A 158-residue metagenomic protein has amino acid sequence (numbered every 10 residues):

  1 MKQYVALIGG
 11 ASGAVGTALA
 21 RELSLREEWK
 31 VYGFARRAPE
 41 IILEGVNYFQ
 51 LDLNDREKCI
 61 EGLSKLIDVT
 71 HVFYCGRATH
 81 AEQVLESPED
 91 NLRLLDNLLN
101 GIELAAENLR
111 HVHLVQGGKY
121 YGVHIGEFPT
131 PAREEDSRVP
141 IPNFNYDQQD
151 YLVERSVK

Functional and structural regions predicted by a protein language model:
Q3-R26: N-terminal Rossmann NAD(P)H-binding glycine-rich loop of SDR-like oxidoreductase domains
V5, E28-K30, H111: Residues at the starts of beta-strands that form the adenosine-phosphate
G13, R77-T79, G118: Flexible cofactor-recognition loop at the NAD(P)H-binding site of Rossmann-like short-chain dehydrogenase/reductase
R21-L25, N100, L104, E154: Short, well-ordered alpha-helices that flank and scaffold nucleotide-derived cofactor binding pockets
E27-E40: Conserved glycine-rich Rossmann-like NAD(P)H-binding loop of the short-chain dehydrogenase/reductase
P39-N97: NAD(P)H-binding glycine-rich loop region in Rossmannoid oxidoreductase-like domains and their noncatalytic homologs
T70-Y74, E86-S87, R93-F144: Conserved Rossmann-fold NAD(P)-dependent oxidoreductase catalytic core, especially the SDR/UDP-sugar
R138-K158: Active-site Tyr-X1-5-Lys
